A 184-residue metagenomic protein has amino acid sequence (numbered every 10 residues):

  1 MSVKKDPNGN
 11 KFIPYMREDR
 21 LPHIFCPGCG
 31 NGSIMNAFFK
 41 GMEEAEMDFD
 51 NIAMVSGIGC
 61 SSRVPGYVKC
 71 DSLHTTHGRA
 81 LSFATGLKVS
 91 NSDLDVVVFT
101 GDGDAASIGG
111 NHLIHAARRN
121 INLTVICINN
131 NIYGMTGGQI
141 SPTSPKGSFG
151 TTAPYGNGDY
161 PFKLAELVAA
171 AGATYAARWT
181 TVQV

Functional and structural regions predicted by a protein language model:
S2-K4, P14, I121, K146-G150: Active-site cofactor/cluster-binding pocket
P7-T76: Active-site diphosphate/adenylate-binding microenvironment
G30-A37, F49, G78, S82 (+5 more regions): Conserved active-site and cofactor/substrate-binding residues in soluble primary-metabolism enzymes
N31-I34, K40-M47, V89-S92, R118-I121 (+2 more regions): Generic secondary-structure signature for well-ordered alpha-helical cores
A53-S56, V98, V125-I128, A176-T180: General beta-strand structural signal in soluble alpha/beta enzymes
C60-Y133: Thiamine diphosphate
G110-H115, M135-S148, L167: Active-site-proximal loop->helix
P142-V184: Conserved thiamine diphosphate
